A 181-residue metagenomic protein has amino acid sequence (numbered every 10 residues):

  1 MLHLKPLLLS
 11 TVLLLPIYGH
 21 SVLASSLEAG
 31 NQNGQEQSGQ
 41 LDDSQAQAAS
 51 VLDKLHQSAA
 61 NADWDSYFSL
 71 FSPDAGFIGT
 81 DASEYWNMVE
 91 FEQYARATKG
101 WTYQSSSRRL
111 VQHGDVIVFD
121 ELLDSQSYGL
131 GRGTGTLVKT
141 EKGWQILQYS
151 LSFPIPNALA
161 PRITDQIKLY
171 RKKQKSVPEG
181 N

Functional and structural regions predicted by a protein language model:
M1-L8, Y18: Bacterial N-terminal signal peptides that target proteins for export
G19-S69, P73, D115, D165-N181: Short, low-complexity N-terminal intrinsically disordered segments enriched in polar/charged residues
L27-E28, R132-P161: Short beta-strand edge/turn micro-motifs at domain boundaries
D43, Q47, V89-R132: Surface-exposed, charged secondary-structure patches
A49-S50, D65-Q104: Short solvent-exposed beta->alpha transition segments
F71-S72, D81, R109, L122-S125 (+2 more regions): A mature extracytoplasmic/lumenal domain signature
